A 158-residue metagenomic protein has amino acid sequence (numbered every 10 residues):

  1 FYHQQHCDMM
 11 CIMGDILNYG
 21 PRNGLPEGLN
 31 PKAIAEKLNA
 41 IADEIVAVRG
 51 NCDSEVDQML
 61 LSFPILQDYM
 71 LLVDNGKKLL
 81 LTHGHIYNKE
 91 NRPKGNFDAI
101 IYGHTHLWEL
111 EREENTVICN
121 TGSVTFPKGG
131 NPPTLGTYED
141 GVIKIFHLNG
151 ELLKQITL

Functional and structural regions predicted by a protein language model:
F1-D74: Core catalytic region of metal-dependent phosphoesterases/phosphodiesterases, especially metallo-beta-lactamase-like
F1-H3, K37, I41, K94 (+1 more regions): Catalytic phosphate/metal-binding cores of nucleic-acid and nucleotide-processing enzymes, i.e., regions that mediate
H6, A42, N96-D98, N115: Residue-level detector of structured alpha->beta connecting loops
M10-D15, I45-N51, L80-H83, A99-H104 (+1 more regions): Active-site neighborhood of phospho(di)ester-bond hydrolases with catalytic His/Asp-centered motifs
N18-G20, N51-Q58, I86-N91, I101-R112 (+1 more regions): Active-site environment of divalent metal-dependent phosphoester hydrolases
E44-V46, P64, K78, V117 (+1 more regions): Conserved beta-strand segments of alpha/beta enzyme cores
S62-E109: Internal catalytic-core helix/loop-beta-alpha segment that presents or stabilizes conserved functional determinants
L71-N75, R112-E114, I118-L158: Binuclear metal-dependent phosphoesterase catalytic core
